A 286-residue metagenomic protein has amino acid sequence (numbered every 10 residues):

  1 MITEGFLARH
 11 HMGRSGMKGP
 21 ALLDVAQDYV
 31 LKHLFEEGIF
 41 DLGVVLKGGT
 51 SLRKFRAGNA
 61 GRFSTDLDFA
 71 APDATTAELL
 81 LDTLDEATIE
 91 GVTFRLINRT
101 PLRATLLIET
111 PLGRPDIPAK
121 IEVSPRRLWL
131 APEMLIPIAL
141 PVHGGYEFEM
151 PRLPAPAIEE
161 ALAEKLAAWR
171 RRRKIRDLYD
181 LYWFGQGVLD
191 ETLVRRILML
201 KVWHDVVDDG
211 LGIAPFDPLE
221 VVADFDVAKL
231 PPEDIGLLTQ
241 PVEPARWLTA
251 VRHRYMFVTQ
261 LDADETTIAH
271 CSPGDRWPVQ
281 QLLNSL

Functional and structural regions predicted by a protein language model:
M1-V44, F55-L67, A71-L286: Structured mid-to-C-terminal alpha-helical surface segments
L46-S51: Glycine-rich beta-strand-to-loop/alpha-helix junction loops that act as flexible
